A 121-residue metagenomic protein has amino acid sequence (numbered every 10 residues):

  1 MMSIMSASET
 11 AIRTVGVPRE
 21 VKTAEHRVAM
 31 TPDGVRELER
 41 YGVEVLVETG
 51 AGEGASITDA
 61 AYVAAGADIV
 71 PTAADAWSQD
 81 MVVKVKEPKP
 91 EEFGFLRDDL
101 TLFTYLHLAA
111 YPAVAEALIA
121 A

Functional and structural regions predicted by a protein language model:
M2-A120: Structural/interface elements that position substrates and couple domains in central-metabolism enzymes
